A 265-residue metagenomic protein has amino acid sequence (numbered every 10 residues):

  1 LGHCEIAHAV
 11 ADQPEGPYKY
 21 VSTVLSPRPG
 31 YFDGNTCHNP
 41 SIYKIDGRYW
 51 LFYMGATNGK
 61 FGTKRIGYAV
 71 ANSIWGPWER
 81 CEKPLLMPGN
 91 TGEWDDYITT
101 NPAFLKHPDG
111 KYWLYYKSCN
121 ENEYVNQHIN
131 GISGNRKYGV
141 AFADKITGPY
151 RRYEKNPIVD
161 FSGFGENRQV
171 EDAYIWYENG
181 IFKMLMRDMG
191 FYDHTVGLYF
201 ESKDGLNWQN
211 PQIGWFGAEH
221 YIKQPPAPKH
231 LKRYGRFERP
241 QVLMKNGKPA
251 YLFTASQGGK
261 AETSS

Functional and structural regions predicted by a protein language model:
L1-S265: Carbohydrate-active catalytic/glycan-binding domains of CAZyme proteins, especially the secreted or lumenal ectodomains
